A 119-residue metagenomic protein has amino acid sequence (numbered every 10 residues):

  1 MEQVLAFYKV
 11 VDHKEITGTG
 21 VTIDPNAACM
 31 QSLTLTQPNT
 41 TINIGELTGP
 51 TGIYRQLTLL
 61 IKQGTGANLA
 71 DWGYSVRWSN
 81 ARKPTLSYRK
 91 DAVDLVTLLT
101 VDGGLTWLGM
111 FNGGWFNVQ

Functional and structural regions predicted by a protein language model:
M1-W72, R77, T100-Q119: Exposed extracellular interaction/assembly regions and N-terminal maturation sites
S75-A92: Terminal beta-strand-rich extracellular "head" domains that mediate receptor/glycan or other ligand binding
A92-V101: Extracellular disulfide-bonded cysteine-rich modules/repeats
